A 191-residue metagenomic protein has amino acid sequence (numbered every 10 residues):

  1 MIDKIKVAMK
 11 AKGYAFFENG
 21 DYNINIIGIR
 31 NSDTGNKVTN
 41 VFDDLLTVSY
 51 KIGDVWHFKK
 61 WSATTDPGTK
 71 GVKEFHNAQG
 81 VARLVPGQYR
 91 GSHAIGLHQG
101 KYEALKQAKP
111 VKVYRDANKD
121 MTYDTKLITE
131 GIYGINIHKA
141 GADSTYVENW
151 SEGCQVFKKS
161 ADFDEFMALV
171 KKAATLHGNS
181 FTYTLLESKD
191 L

Functional and structural regions predicted by a protein language model:
M1-E148, D162-K171, H177-F181, L186-D190: Cell wall/extracellular polymer interaction/catalysis modules
S151: Residues immediately within or flanking Cys/His clusters that coordinate Zn2+ in small zinc-binding modules
F157-S160: Soluble non-cytosolic domains of exported or imported proteins
